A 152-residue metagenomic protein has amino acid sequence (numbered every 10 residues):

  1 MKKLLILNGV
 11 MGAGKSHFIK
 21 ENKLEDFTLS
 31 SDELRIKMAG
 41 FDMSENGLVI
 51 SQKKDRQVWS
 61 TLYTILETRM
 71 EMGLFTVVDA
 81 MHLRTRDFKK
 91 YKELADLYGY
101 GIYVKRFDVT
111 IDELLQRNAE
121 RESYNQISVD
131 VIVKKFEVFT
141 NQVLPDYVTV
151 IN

Functional and structural regions predicted by a protein language model:
M1, E25, V49, K53 (+3 more regions): Short N-terminal micro-motifs specific to bacterial/archaeal maturation and metal-cluster initiation sites
M1-N8, A13-H17, E21, E25-F27 (+3 more regions): Conserved GTP-binding G-domain of TRAFAC-class P-loop NTPases and closely related GTPase folds
M11-A13, R35-I36, L83: Short, catalytically relevant binding-site loops at active-site mouths
S16-L74, E113-Q116: Conserved substrate/cofactor phosphate-moiety recognition/catalytic segment in nucleotide-dependent phosphotransferases
E33, H82-R86, V109-T110: Short beta->alpha linker loops
F41, R84, Y91-K92, E113 (+2 more regions): Charge-rich, low-complexity amphipathic helices in intrinsically disordered tails/linkers adjacent to domains
Q52-I102: Glycine-rich phosphate-binding loop used to anchor ATP phosphates in small-molecule kinases, encompassing both
